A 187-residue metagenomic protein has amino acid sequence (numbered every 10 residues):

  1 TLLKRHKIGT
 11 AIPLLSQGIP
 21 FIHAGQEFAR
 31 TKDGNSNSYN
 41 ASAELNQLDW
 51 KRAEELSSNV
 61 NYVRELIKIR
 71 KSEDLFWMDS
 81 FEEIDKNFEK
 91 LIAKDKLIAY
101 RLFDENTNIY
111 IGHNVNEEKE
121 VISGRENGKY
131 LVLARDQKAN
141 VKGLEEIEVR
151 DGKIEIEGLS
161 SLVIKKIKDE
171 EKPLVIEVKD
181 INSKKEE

Functional and structural regions predicted by a protein language model:
T1-R5, I12-E187: Carbohydrate-interacting/catalytic domains
